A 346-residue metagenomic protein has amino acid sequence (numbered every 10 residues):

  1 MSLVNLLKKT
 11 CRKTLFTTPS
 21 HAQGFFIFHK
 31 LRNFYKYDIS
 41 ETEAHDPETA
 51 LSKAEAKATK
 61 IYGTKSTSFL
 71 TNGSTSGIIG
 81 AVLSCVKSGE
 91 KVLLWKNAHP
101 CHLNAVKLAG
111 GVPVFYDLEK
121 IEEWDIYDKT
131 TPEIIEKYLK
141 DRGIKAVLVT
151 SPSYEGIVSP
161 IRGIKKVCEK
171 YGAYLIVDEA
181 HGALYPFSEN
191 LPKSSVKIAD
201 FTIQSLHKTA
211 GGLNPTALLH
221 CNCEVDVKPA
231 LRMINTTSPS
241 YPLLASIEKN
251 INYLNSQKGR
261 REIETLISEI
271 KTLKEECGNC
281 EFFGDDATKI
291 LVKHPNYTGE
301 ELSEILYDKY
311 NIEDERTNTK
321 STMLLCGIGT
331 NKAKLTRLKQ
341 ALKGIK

Functional and structural regions predicted by a protein language model:
M1-T49, A173: N-terminal "arm"/small-domain region of PLP-dependent enzymes with the aminotransferase-like
S2-L6, D46, I61-T64, S74-F282 (+1 more regions): Conserved PLP-enzyme active-site core in the AAT-like
F34-S74, N97: Conserved N-terminal alpha-helix of the aminotransferase class I/II PLP-enzyme fold
E55, P192, S303: Generic structural marker for isolated residues within well-ordered, non-membrane alpha-helices of soluble domains
S66-S68, Q204, N311-E315: A short linear hydrophobic-aromatic micro-motif
E275-K346: Conserved C-terminal alpha-helix-loop-beta "cap" of PLP-dependent enzymes that closes/shapes the active-site mouth
